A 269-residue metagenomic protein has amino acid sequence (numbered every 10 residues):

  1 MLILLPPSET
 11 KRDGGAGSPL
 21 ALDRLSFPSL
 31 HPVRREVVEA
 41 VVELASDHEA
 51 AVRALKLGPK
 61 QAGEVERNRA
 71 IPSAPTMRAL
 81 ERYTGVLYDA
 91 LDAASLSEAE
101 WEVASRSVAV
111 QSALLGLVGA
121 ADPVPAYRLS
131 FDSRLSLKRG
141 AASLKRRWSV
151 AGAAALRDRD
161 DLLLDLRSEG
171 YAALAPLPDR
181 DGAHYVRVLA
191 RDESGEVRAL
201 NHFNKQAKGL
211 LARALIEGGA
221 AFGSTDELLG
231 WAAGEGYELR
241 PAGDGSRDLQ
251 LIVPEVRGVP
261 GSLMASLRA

Functional and structural regions predicted by a protein language model:
M1-A62: N-terminal "assembly arms/tails" that initiate or stabilize quaternary assembly in self-assembling proteins
P6-P7, P19, P28-P32, P59 (+5 more regions): Proline-rich intrinsically disordered, low-complexity coils
A16, R67-A70, A90, A190 (+1 more regions): Generic signal for short, ordered secondary-structure residues within or immediately flanking folded domains
R53-A126: A glycine-rich, hydrophobic loop/mini-helix early in the fold
A93-A269: Internal, well-folded beta-alpha domain core
